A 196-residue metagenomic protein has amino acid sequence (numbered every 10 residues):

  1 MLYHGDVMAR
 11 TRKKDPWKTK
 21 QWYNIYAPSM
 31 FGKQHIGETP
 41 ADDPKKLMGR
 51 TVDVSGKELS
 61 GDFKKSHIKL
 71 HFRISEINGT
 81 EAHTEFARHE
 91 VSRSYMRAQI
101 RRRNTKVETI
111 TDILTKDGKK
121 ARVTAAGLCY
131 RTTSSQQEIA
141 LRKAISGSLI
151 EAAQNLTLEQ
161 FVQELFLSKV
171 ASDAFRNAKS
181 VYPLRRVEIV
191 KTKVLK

Functional and structural regions predicted by a protein language model:
M1-V7: N-terminal amphipathic/basic-hydrophobic helices that include classical n-h-c signal peptides and signal-anchor
A9-R131: Hydrophobic-cavity lipid-handling domains and compact docking modules
Q21, Q34, Q99, Q136-Q137 (+2 more regions): Residue-identity detector for glutamine
V91-M96, S134, T157, L195: General structural signal for secondary-structure boundaries
I113-L158: Short acidic, glycine/tyrosine-flanked loop/strand segments centered on an H-E-D-like triad
I139-K196: Positively charged, low-complexity, intrinsically disordered RNA-binding extensions
